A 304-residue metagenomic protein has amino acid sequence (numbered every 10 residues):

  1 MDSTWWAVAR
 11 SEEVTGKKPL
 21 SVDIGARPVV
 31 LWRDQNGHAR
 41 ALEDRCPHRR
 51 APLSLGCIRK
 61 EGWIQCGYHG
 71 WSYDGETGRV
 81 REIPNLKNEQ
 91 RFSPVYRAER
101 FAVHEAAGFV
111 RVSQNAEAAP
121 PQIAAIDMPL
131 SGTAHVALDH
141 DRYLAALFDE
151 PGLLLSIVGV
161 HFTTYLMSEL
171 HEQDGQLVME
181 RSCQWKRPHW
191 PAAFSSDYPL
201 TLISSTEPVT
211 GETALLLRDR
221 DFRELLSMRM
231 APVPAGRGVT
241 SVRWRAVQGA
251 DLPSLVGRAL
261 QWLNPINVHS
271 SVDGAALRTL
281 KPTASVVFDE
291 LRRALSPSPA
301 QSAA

Functional and structural regions predicted by a protein language model:
M1-T4: Hydrophobic, proline/glycine-rich low-complexity stretches
A7-V14, S302-A304: C-terminal lid/capping helical subdomain adjacent to the catalytic/cofactor pocket in oxidative enzymes
A7-V8, D34, Y73, R187 (+2 more regions): Intrinsic disorder/low-complexity segments enriched in polar/charged and small flexible residues
R10-P121: Rieske [2Fe-2S] iron-sulfur-binding domain
P121-A304: C-terminal catalytic domain of Rieske-type non-heme iron oxygenases
